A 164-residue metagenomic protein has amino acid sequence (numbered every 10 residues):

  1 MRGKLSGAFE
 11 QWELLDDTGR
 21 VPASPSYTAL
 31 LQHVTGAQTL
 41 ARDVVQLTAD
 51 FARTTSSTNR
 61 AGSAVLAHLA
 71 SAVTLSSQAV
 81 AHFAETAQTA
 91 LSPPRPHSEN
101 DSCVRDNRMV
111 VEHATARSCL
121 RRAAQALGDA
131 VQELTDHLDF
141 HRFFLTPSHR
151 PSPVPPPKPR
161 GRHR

Functional and structural regions predicted by a protein language model:
M1-G7, F143-R164: Actinobacteria-biased recognition of intrinsically disordered, low-complexity terminal regions
M1-Q38: Leu/Val/Ala/Ile-rich N-terminal alpha-helices, chiefly Sec-type signal peptides and the beginnings
E13-D16, A49-S56, A84, L91: A structural signal for long alpha-helical coiled-coils and helix-turn connectors that form the cytosolic signaling
S24-Q32, S63-A70, N107: Short, charged, amphipathic alpha-helical segments
V34-A37, A41, L69, S76: Extended, amphipathic alpha-helical segments that serve as helical scaffolds
T39-Q46, E85: Conserved alpha-helical segments that form or flank metal/cofactor-binding pockets of metalloenzymes
Q46-L69: Short, solvent-exposed, charged loop/turn and helix-capping segments that join or cap alpha-helices on peripheral
L66-Q78, H82-S152: Amphipathic alpha-helical coiled-coil/helical-stalk segments
